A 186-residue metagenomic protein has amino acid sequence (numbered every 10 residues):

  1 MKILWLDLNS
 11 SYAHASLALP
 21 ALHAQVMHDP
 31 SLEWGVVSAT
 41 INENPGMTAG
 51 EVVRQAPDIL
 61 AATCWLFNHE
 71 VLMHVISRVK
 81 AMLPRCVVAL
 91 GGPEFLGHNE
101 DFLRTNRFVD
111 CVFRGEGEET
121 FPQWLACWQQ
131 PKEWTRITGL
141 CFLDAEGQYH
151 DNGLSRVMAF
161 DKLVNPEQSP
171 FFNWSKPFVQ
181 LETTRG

Functional and structural regions predicted by a protein language model:
K2, Q25, E33-R156, F160: Glycine-rich beta-alpha loop elements in corrinoid/cobalamin-binding modules across cobalamin-dependent enzymes
K2-S11: Nucleotide-activated donor-dependent transferases that construct or modify glycoconjugates
L6, L90-P93, T183-T184: Short hydrophobic "strand-cap" motifs at the C-terminus of beta-strands
L8, C64, R185: Glycine-rich His-Gly loop
Y12, Q25, F67, F102 (+2 more regions): Tryptophan-centric aromatic hotspots in well-structured domains and transmembrane helices
Y12-A18: Short N-terminal binding/cap micro-motifs at the start of the first secondary-structure element
L19-M27: Short catalytic helix/loop segments, enriched in acidic residues and glycine and frequently bearing histidine
D161-G186: Radical SAM [4Fe-4S] cluster-binding motif and immediate context
